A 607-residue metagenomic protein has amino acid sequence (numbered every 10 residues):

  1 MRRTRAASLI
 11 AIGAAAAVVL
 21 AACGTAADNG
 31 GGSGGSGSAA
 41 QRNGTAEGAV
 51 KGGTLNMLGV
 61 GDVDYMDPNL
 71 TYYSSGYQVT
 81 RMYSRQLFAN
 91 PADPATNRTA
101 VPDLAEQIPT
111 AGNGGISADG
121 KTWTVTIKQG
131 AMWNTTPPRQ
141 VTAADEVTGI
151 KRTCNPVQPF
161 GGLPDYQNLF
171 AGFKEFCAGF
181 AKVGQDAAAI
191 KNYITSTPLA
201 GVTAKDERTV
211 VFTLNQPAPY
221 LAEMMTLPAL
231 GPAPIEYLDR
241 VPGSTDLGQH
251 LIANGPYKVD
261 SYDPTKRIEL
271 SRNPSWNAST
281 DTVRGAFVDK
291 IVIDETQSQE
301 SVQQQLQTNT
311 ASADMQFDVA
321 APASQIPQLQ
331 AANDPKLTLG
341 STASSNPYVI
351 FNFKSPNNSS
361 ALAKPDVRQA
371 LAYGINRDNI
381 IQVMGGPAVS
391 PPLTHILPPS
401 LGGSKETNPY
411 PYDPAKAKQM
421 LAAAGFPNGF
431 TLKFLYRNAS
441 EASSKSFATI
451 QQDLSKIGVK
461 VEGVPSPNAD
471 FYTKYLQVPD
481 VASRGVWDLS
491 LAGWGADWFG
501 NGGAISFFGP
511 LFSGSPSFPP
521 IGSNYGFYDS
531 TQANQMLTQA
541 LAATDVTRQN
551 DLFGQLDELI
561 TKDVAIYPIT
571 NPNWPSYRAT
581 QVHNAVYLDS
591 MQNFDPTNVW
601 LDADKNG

Functional and structural regions predicted by a protein language model:
V18, S33-A40, P219, D263-R267 (+5 more regions): Detector for C-terminal structural segments
C23-S36: Bacterial lipoprotein signal-peptidase II cleavage site
N56, V141-G149, E207-P217, G255-P256 (+7 more regions): Alpha-helical secondary-structure segments
N56-I116, H250-I252: N-terminal lobe/hinge region of extracytoplasmic solute-binding protein
P91-A95, A181-T209, T213-A286, K290 (+2 more regions): Gly/Pro-rich hinge or "lid" segments in bacterial periplasmic/extracellular proteins
Q107-G172, V211, V302-T308, A361-L362: Aromatic- and charge-enriched surface segment that lines or borders ligand/interaction sites
T136-P137, E300-M315, P327-A332, D366 (+2 more regions): Short helices/loops that flank or line small-molecule/ion binding pockets
D260-S271, T280-D281, V292-N358: Extracellular/periplasmic solute-recognition and catalytic clefts
